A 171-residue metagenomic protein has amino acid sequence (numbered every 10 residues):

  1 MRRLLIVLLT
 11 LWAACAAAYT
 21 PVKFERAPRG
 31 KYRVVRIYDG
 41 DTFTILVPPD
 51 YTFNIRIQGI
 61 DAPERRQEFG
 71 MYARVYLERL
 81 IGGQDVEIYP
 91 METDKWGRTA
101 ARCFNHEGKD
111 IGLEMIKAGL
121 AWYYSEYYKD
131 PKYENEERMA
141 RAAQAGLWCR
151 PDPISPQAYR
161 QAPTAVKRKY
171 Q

Functional and structural regions predicted by a protein language model:
R2-Q171: Small beta-barrel nucleic-acid-binding modules, primarily SNase/OB-fold domains and secondarily Tudor-like barrels
